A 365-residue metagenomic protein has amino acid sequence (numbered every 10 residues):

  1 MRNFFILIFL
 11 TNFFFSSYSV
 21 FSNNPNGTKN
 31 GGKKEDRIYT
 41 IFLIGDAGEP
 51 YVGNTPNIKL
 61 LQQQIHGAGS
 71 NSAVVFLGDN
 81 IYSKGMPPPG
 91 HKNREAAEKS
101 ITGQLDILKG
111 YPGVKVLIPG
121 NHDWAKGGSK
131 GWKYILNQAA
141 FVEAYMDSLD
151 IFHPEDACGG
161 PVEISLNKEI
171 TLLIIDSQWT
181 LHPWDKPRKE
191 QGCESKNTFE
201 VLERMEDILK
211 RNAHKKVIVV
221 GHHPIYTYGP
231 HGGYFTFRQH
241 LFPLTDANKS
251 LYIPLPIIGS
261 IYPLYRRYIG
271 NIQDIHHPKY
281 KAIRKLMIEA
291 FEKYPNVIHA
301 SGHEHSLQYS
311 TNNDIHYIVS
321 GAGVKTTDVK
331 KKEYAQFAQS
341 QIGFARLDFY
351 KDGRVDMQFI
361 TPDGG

Functional and structural regions predicted by a protein language model:
M1-F4: Positively charged n-region of N-terminal signal peptides that target proteins for export
I6-S16: Bacterial N-terminal signal peptides
S16-E95: N-terminal active-site segment of His-dependent metallophosphoesterases
I41-L43, V74-F76, L117-I118, V219 (+1 more regions): Residue-level marker for buried hydrophobic side chains located in beta-strands that build the well-ordered beta-sheet
D46, G78-D79, G120-N121, I175 (+2 more regions): Active-site glycine-centered loops adjacent to acidic/histidine catalytic or metal-binding residues that shape
G85-V217, P230-D274, P278, L286-N296 (+1 more regions): Extended active-site neighborhood of metal-dependent phosphoesterases/phosphodiesterases
T171, G353-M357: Hydrophobic residues embedded in beta-strands of well-ordered beta-sheets
M357-G365: Short, solvent-exposed aromatic-acidic interface loops
